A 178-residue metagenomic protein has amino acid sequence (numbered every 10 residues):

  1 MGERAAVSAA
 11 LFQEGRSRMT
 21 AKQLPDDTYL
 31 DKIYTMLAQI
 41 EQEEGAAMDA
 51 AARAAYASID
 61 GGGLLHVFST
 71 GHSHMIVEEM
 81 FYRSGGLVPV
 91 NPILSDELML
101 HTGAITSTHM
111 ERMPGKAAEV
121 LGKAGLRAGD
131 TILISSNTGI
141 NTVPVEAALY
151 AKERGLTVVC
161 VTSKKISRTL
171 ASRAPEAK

Functional and structural regions predicted by a protein language model:
E3-R18: Short, Lys/Arg-enriched N-terminal segments with co-localized hydrophobic residues within the first ~10-30 amino acids
M19-Q42: Generic N-terminal amphipathic, Lys/Arg-enriched alpha-helix
P25, A47-A50, H72: Short, contiguous, pocket-lining structural segments that sit at or immediately flank catalytic/ligand-binding sites
Y34, A38-E41, Y56, D60 (+2 more regions): Short amphipathic alpha-helical segments enriched in leucine
M36, S58-L64, A128-I132: Short, surface-exposed connector motifs at secondary-structure boundaries
E43-D60, V120: A short, well-structured juxtamembrane/interface segment
A54, V67-K178: Glycine-rich phosphate-binding loops that contact phosphosugars or nucleotide phosphates
